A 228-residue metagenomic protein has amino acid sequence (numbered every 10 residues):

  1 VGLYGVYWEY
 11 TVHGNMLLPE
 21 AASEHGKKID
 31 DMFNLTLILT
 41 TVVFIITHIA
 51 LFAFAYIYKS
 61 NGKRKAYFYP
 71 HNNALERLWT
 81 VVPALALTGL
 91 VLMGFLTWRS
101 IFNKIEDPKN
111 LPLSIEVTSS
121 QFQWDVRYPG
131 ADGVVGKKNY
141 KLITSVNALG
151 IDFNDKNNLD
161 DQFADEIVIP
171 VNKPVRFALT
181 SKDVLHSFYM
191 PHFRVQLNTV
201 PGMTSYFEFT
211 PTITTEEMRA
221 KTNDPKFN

Functional and structural regions predicted by a protein language model:
V1-G2: Alpha-helical transmembrane segments
G5-F33, A55-N228: Non-transmembrane, membrane-proximal soluble domains of secreted or membrane proteins
D30-I46: Alpha-helical transmembrane segments
V43-S60: Transmembrane alpha-helical segments in integral membrane proteins
